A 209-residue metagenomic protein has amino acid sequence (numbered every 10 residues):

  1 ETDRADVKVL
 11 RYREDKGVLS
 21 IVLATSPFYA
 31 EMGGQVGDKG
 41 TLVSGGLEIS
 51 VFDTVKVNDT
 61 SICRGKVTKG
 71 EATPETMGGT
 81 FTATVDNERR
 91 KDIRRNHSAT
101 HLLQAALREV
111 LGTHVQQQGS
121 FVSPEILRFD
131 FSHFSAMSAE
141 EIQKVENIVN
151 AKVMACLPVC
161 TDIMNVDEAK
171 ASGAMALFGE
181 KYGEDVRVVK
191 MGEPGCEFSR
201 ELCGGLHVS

Functional and structural regions predicted by a protein language model:
E1-S209: A glycine- and charged-residue-rich anion-binding loop/surface
